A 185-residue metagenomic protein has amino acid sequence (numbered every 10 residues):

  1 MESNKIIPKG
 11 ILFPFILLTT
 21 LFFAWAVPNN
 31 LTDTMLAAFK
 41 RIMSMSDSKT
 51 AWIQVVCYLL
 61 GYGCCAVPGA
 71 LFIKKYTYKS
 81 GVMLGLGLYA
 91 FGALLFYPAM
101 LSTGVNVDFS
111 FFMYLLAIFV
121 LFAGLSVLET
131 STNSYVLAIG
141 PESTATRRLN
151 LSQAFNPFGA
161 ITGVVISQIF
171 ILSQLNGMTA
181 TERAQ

Functional and structural regions predicted by a protein language model:
M1-W25, R41, G104-S110: Cytosolic juxtamembrane N-terminal segment immediately preceding the first transmembrane helix of multi-pass
F13-M45, N133, G163-I166: Extracytoplasmic
F22, V56-L60, P157-F158: Short hydrophobic/small-residue motifs within alpha-helical transmembrane segments of multi-pass transporter-like
A26, G87-D108: C-terminal ends and interior cores of transmembrane alpha-helices in multi-pass membrane transporters/permeases
W52-K74: Central cavity-lining transmembrane alpha-helices of secondary-active solute carriers, predominantly the Major
L125-S126, T144-L172: Glycine-rich segments within core transmembrane alpha-helices of 12-TM secondary carriers
V127-P141: Intracellular juxtamembrane helix-capping segments at the cytosolic ends of symmetry-related transmembrane helices
